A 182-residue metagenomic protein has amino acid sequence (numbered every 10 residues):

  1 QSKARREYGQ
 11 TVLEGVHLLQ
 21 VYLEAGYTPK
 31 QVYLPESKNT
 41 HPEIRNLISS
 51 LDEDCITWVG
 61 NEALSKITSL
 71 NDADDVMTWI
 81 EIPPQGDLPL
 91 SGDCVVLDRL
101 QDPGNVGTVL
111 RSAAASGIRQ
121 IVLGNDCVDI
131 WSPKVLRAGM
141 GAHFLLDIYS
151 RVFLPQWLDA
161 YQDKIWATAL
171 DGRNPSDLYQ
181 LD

Functional and structural regions predicted by a protein language model:
Q1-P42, C127-V128: Boundary-proximal intrinsically disordered activation/regulatory segments immediately upstream of a helical core
S2, D177-D182: Short, intrinsically disordered, charge-balanced linker/junction segments flanking boundaries in proteins
E7-Q10, T28-Q31, E53-C55, Q120-I121 (+1 more regions): Short active-site oxyanion
V16, H41, N61, R151-P155 (+1 more regions): Structural motif corresponding to alpha-helix initiation and N-cap regions
E24, E81-R173: RNA substrate-binding interface of SAM-dependent RNA methyltransferases
N46-L51, A138-A142: Short, conserved catalytic or adaptor-binding loops enriched in Gly and charged residues
I48-E81: Glycine/small-residue-rich loop that forms an oxyanion/phosphate-binding "nest" at active or ligand-binding sites
